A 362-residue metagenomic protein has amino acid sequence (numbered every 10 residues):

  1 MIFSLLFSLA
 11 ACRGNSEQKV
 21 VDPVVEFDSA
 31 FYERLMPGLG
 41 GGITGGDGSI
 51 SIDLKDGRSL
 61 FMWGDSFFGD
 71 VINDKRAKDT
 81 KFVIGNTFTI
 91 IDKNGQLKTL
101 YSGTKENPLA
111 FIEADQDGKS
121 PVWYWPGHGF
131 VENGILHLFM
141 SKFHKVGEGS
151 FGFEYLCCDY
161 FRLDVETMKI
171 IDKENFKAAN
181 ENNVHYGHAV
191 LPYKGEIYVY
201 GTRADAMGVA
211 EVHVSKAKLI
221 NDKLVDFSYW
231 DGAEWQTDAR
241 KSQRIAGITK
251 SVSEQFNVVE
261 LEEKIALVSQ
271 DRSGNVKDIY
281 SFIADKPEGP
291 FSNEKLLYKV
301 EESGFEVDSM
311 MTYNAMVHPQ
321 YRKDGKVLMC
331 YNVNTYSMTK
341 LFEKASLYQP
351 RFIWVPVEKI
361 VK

Functional and structural regions predicted by a protein language model:
M1-S4: Sec-dependent signal peptide recognition, specifically the positively charged N-region followed immediately by
S8-A11: C-terminal motif of bacterial Sec signal peptides marking the signal peptidase cleavage site
R13-N15: Bacterial signal peptide processing site
E17-T44, L54-V122, V131-E181, G201-S251 (+3 more regions): Beta-rich carbohydrate-recognition and catalytic domains
L35-G38, T44-S49, V122-P126, V184-H185 (+1 more regions): Short alpha-helical segments and helix-capping/turn motifs at coil-helix boundaries
S49, G127, N180-A189, S253-F256: Repeated scaffold domains used in trafficking and secretory/extracellular systems, primarily beta-propellers
I52, F130, A189-P192, N257-E260 (+1 more regions): Conserved beta-strand position repeated across blades of beta-propeller domains
N182-Y186, E196-G201: Extended, non-transmembrane interaction/recognition domains
